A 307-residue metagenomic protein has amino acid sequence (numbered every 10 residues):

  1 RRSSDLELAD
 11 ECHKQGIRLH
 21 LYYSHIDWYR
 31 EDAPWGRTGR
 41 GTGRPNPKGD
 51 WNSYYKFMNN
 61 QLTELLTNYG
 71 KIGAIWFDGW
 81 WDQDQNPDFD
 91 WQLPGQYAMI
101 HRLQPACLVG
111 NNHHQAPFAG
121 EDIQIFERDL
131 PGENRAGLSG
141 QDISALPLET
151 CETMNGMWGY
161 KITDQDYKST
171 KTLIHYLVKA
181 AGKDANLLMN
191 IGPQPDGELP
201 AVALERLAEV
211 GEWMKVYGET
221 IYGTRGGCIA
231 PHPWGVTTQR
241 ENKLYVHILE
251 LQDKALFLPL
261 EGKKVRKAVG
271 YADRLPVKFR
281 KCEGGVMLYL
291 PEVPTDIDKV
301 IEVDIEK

Functional and structural regions predicted by a protein language model:
R1-K307: Mature catalytic domains of secreted/periplasmic carbohydrate-active enzymes
